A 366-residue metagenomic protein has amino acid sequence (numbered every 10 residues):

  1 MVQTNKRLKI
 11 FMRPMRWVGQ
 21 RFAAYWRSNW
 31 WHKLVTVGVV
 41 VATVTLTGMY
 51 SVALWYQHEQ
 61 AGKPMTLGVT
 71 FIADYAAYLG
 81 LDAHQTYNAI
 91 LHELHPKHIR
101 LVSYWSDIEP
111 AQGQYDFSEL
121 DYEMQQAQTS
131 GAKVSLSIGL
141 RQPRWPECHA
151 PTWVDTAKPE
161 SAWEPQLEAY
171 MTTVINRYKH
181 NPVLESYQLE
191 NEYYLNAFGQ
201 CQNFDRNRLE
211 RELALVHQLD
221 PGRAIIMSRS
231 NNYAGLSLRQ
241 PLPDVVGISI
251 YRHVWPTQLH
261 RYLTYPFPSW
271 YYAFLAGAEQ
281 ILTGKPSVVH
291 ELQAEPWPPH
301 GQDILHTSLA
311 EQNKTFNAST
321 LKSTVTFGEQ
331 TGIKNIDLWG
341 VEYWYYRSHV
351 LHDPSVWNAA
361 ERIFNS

Functional and structural regions predicted by a protein language model:
M1-H32: N-terminal Lys/Arg-rich, disordered targeting/topogenic segments
K33-Y50: Hydrophobic membrane-insertion alpha-helices, especially the h-region of bacterial N-terminal signal peptides
G48-K97, V102: Boundary/entry segment of secreted carbohydrate-active catalytic domains
A77-E93, Q166-R177, S230-R239, N317-F327: Short, acidic/polar
Q85-T152, C201-I226, V356: Aromatic-lined substrate-binding rim segments of carbohydrate-active enzymes
R141-W145, L167-Q202, D337: Active-site groove signature of glycoside hydrolases
E185, P286-S366: Substrate-binding cleft of secreted/luminal carbohydrate-active enzymes
G222-Q302, S355-A359: Glycoside hydrolase catalytic-domain groove-lining segments
